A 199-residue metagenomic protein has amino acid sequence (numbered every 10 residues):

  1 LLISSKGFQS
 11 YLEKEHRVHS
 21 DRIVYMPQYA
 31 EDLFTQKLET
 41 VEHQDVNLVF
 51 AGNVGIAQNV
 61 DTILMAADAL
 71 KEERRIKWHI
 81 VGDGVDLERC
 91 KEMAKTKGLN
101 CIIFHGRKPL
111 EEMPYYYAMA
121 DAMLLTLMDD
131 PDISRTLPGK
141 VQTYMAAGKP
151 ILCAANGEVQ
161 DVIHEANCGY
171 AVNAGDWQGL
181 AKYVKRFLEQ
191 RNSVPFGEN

Functional and structural regions predicted by a protein language model:
L2, A30, V41-Q58, I63-A67 (+1 more regions): Conserved donor-binding/catalytic core segment of Leloir-type glycosyltransferases
G7, M26-Y29: Carbohydrate-associated surface elements
D45, K77-G82, E88-P114: Nucleotide-activated donor-binding/catalytic signature segment of Leloir-type glycosyltransferases, i.e., the conserved
D68, E88-R89, P109-A120, M145-A146 (+1 more regions): Short acidic alpha-helix that forms the nucleotide-activated donor recognition element in Leloir-type transferases
A122-L125, T143-A154: Short hydrophobic beta-strand element within catalytic cores of glycosyltransferases and related nucleotide-activated
L125-S134: Short Ser/Thr-rich beta->loop micro-motif in glycosyltransferases that lines and helps position the nucleotide-sugar
Q160-R186: Change "using UDP/GDP/dTDP sugars" to "using nucleotide sugars
K185-N199: Conserved donor-nucleotide binding/catalytic region of nucleotide-linked donor-dependent transferases
